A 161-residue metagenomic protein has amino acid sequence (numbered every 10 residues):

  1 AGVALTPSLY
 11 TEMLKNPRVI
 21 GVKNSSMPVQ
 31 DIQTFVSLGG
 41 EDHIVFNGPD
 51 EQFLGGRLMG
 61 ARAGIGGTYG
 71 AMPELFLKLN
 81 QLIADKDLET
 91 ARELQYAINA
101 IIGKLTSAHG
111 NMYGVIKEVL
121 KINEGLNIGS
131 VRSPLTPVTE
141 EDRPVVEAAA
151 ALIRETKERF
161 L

Functional and structural regions predicted by a protein language model:
A1-N99, H109: Catalytic alpha/beta core domains of metabolic enzymes, predominantly
A61, M72-L161: C-terminal alpha-helical cap/extension of soluble enzyme domains
